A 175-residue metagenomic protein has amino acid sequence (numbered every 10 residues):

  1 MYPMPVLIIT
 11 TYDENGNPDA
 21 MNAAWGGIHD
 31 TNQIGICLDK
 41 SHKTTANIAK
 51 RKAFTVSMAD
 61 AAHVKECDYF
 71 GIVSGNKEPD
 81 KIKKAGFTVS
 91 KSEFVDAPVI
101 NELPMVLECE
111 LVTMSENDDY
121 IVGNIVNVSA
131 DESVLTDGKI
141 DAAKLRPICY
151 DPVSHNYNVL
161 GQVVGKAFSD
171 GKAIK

Functional and structural regions predicted by a protein language model:
M1-K175: Basic, polyanion-binding surface patches
